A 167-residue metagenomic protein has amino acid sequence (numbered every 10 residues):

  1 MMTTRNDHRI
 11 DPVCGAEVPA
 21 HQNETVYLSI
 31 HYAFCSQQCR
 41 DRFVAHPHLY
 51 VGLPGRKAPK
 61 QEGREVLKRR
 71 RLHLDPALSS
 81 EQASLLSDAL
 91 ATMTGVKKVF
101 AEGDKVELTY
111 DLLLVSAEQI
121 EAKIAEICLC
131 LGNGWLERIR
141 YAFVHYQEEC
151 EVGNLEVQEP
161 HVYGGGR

Functional and structural regions predicted by a protein language model:
D11-C14: Short cysteine-rich clusters marking metal-coordination/redox-active sites
Q37-C39, D111-A117: Helix N-cap motif at beta-to-alpha junctions
C39-G55: Short metal-binding segments enriched for Cys and/or His
H48, L85-L90, Q119-C128: Short amphipathic alpha-helices in soluble, non-transmembrane regions that often serve as interface/regulatory elements
G52-R64, V99, E126-V144: Conserved short beta-strand edge segments in small beta-sheet-based binding/regulatory domains
P59-L78: Short glycine-/aliphatic-rich beta-strand segments at the starts of folded cytosolic domains
L78, S84-K105, T109, C130: Short acidic amphipathic segments
A142-G165: Short, low-order "capping/linker" segments at domain edges
